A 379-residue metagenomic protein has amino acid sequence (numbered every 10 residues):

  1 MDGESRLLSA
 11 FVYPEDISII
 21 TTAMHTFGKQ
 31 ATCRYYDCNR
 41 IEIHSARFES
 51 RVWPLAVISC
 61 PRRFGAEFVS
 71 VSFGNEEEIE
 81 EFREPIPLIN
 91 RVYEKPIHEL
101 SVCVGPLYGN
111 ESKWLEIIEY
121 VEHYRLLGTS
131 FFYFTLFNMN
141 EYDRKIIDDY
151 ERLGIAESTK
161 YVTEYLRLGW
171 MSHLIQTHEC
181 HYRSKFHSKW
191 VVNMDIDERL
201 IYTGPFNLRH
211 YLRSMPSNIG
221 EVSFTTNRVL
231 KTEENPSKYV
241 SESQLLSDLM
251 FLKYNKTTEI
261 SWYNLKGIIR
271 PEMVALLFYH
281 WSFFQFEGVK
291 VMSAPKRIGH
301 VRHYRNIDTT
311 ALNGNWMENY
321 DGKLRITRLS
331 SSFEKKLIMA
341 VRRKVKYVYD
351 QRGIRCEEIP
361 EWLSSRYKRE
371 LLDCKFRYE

Functional and structural regions predicted by a protein language model:
M1-P87, V92, W170-H178, Y202-E379: Catalytic-site signature of metal-activated, phosphate-bearing donor transferases, centered on the GT-A/GT-A-like
E49-V52, N90-S101, L107-G109, K113 (+2 more regions): Active-site-proximal specificity loops/subdomain of glycosyltransferases
G105-L107, T135-F137, Y161-T163, M194-I196 (+2 more regions): Active-site-proximal beta-strand/loop segments in catalytic clefts of secreted hydrolases
I117: Aromatic/hydrophobic pocket-lining residues that form the small-molecule binding cavity in soluble enzyme cores
Y120-S130: Short, acidic, metal-binding catalytic loop of nucleotide-sugar glycosyltransferases
R125, I146-I155, R209-P216: Short, surface-exposed basic-aromatic patches at helix termini and helix-loop junctions that form
